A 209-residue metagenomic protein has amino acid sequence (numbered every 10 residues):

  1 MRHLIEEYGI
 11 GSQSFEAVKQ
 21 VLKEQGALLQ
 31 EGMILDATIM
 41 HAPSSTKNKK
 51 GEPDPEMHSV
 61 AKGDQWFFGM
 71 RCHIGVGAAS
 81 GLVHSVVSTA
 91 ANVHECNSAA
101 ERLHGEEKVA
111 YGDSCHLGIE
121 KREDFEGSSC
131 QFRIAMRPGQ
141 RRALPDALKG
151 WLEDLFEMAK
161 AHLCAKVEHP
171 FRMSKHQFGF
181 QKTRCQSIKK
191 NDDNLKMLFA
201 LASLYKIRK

Functional and structural regions predicted by a protein language model:
M1-Q131, R137, L198-L204, K209: Polybasic low-complexity intrinsically disordered regions
K108-V109, S114-D193: Helix-centered, glycine/charged polyanion-binding patches within enzymatic domains that contact phosphate-containing
